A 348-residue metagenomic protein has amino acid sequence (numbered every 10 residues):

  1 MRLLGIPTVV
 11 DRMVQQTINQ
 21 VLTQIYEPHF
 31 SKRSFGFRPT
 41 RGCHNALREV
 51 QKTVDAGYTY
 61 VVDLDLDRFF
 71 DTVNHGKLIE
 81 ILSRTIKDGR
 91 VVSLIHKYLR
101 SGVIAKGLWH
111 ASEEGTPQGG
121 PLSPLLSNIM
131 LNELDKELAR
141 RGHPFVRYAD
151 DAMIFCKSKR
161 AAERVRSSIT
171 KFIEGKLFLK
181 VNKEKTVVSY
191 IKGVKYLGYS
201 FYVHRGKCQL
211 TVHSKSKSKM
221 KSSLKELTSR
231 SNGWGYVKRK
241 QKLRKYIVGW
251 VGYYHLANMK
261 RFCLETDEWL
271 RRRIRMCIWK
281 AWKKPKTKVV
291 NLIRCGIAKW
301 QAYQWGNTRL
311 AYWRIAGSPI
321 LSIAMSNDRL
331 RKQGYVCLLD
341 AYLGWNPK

Functional and structural regions predicted by a protein language model:
R2-T8, Q209-L210: Conserved phosphate-binding loops in nucleotide/dinucleotide-binding enzymes
G5, V9-N19, Q51, I79: Duplex nucleic acid-engaging cores and interfaces of nucleic-acid transaction enzymes
R12, Q16, Q20, Q24 (+9 more regions): Short, residue-level hotspots on alpha-helical faces of the histone-fold and other alpha-helical interaction modules
Y26-F30, T59-Y60, N74-K77, L108-H110 (+4 more regions): Short acidic (Asp/Glu) and glycine-rich catalytic loops that position anionic groups and cofactors
H29-G193: Conserved polymerase palm-domain catalytic core
R100, K176-V248: A conserved non-catalytic segment of reverse transcriptases and RNA-directed RNA polymerases corresponding to the late
R239-P285, V289, I293: Non-catalytic, peripheral interaction segments enriched in hydrophobic/basic residues
R273, W282-K348: Extended C-terminal regions of large enzymes
